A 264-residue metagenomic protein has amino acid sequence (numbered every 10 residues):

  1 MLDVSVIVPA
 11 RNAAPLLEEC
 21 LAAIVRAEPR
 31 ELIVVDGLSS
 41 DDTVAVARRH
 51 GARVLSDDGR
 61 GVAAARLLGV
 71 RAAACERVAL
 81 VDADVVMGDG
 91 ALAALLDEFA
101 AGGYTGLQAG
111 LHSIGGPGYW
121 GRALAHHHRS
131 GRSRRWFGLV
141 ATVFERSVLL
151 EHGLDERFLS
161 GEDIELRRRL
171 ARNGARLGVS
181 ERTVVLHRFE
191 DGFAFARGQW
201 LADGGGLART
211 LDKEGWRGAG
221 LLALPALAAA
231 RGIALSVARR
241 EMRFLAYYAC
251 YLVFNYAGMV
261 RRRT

Functional and structural regions predicted by a protein language model:
V8, R30-L38, L55-S56: Short beta-strand/loop segment that forms part of the nucleotide-sugar
A22-R30: Short, acidic, metal-binding catalytic loop of nucleotide-sugar glycosyltransferases
A23, D36-V44, V85: A conserved acidic beta->alpha catalytic loop
D57-A73: Glycine-rich, basic loop-to-helix element that forms the pyrophosphate-binding segment of sugar-nucleotide handling
V78: Short aromatic/hydrophobic "clamp" motif used to bind/position activated sugar donors
V86-Y119: Conserved donor NDP-sugar-binding/catalytic core segment of glycosyltransferases
S160-R168: Acidic donor-binding loop at a coil-to-helix junction in glycosyltransferase catalytic cores that engages
A194, G198-T264: Non-catalytic, C-terminal membrane-associated alpha-helical segments of glycosyltransferases
